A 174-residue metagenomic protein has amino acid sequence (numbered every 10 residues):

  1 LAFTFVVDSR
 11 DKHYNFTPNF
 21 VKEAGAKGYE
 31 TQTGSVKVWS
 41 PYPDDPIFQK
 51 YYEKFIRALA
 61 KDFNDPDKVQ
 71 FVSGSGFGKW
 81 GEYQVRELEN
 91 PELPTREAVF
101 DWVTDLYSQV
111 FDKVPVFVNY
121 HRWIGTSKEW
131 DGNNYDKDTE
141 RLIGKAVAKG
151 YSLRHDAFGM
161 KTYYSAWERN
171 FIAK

Functional and structural regions predicted by a protein language model:
L1, D105-V116, K145-L153, K174: Structural alpha-beta junctions
L1-D101, D112-K113, N119-G132: Aromatic-lined carbohydrate-binding surfaces of glycoside hydrolases
F63-D67, Y107, R141-V147: Acidic (Asp/Glu)-rich catalytic clusters
W123, G132-K174: Substrate-binding cleft of secreted/luminal carbohydrate-active enzymes
